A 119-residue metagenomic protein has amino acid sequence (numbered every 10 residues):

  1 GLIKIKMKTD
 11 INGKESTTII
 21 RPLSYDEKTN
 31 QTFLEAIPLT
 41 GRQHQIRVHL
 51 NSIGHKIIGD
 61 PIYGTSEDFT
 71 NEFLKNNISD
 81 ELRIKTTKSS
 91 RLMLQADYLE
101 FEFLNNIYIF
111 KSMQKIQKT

Functional and structural regions predicted by a protein language model:
G1-T119: RNA pseudouridine synthases
